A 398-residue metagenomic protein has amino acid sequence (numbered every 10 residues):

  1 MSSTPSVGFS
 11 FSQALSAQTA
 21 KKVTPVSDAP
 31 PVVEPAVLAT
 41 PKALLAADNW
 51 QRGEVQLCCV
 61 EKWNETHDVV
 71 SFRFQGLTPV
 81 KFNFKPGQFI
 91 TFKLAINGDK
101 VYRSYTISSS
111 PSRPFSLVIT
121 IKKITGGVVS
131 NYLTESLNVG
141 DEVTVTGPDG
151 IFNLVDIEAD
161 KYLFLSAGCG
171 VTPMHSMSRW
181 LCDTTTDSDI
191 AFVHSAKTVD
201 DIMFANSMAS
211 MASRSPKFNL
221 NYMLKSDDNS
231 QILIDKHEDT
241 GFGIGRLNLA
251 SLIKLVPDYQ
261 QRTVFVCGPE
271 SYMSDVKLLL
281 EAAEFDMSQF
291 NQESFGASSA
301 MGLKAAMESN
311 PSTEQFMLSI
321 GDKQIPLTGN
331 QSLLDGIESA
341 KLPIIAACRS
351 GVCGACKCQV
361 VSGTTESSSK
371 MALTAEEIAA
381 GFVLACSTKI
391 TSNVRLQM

Functional and structural regions predicted by a protein language model:
M1-Q51, A282, M287, T391 (+1 more regions): Iron-sulfur (Fe-S) cluster-binding modules
S2-K21, Y132-S319: FNR/FR-type flavoprotein reductase catalytic core
V37-E142, A196-T198, A209-A212, L224-D227: Ferredoxin-reductase
V80, Q261-V264, Q324: Short active-site oxyanion
L224, G268, V276, S294 (+6 more regions): Active-site proximal loops enriched in glycine and acidic residues that flank catalytic Cys/His/Asp and coordinate
S312-V352: C-terminal accessory/binding modules appended to enzymatic or scaffolding proteins
G336-I345, A355-M398: Iron-sulfur (Fe-S) cluster-binding segments and ferredoxin-like electron-carrier domains, especially [2Fe-2S]
